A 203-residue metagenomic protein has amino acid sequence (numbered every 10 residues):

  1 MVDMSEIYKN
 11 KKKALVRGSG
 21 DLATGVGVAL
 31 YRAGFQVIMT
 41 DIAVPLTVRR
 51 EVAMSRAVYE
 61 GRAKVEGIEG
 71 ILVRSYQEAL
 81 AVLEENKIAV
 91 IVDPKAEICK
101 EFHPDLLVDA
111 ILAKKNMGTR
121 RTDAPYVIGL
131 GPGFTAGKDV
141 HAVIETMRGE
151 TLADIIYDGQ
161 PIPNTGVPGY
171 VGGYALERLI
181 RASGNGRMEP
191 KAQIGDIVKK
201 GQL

Functional and structural regions predicted by a protein language model:
V2-L203: Well-ordered secondary-structure scaffolds
